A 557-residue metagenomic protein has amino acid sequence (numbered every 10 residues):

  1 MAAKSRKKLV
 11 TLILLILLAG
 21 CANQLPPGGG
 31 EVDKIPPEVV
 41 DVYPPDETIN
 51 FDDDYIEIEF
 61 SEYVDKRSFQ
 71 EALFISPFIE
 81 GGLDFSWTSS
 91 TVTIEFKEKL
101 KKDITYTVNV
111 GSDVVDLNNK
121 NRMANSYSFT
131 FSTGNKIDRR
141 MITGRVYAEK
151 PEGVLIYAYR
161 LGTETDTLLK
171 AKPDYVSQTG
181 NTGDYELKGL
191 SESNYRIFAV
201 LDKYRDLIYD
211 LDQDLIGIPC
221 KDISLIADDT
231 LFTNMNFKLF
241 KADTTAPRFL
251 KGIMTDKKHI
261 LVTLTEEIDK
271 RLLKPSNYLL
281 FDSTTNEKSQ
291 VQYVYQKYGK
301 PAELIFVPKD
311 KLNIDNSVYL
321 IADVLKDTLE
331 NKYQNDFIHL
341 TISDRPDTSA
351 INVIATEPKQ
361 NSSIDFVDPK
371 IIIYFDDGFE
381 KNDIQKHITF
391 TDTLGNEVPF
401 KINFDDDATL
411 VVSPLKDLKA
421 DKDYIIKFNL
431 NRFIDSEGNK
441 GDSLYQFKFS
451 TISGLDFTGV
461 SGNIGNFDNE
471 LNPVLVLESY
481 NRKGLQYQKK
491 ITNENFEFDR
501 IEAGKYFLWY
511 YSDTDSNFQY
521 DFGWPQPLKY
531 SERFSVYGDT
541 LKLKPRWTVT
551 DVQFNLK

Functional and structural regions predicted by a protein language model:
M1, R160-E164, L201-R205, S512-S516: Short regulatory "switch" loops immediately downstream of catalytic or recognition motifs within protein catalytic
M1-P37, F496, V552-K557: Bacterial Sec-dependent N-terminal signal peptides
C21-G189, N194-V200, D212-I218, M235 (+3 more regions): Acidic, low-complexity Ser/Thr/Gly/Pro-rich repeat segments typical of extracellular/periplasmic and surface-exposed
N125, D202-F240, D344-R345, S443 (+1 more regions): Structured interaction patches on ligand/partner-binding surfaces of diverse proteins
N466: Phosphate/pyrophosphate-binding loops and the adjoining catalytic core of nucleotide-dependent enzymes
